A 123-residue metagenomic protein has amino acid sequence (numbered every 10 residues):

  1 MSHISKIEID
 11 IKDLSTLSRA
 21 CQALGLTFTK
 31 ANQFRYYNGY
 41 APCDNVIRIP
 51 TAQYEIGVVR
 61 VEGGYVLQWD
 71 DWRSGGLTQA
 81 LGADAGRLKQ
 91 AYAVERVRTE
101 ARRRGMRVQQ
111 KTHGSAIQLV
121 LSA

Functional and structural regions predicted by a protein language model:
M1-A123: Interaction-mediating elements
